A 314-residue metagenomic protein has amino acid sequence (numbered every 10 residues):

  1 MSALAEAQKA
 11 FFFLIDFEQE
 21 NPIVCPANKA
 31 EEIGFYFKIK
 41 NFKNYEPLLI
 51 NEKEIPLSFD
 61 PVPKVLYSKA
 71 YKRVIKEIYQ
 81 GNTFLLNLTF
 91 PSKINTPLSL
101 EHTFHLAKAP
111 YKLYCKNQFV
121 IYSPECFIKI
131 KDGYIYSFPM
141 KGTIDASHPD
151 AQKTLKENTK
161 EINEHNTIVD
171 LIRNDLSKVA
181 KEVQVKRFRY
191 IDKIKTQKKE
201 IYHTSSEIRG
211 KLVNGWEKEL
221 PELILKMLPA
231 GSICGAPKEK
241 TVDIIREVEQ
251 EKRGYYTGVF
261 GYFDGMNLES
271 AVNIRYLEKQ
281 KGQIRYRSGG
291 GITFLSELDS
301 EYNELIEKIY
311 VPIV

Functional and structural regions predicted by a protein language model:
M1-V314: Extended alpha-helical targeting/anchoring segments, especially N-terminal organellar/secretory targeting helices
